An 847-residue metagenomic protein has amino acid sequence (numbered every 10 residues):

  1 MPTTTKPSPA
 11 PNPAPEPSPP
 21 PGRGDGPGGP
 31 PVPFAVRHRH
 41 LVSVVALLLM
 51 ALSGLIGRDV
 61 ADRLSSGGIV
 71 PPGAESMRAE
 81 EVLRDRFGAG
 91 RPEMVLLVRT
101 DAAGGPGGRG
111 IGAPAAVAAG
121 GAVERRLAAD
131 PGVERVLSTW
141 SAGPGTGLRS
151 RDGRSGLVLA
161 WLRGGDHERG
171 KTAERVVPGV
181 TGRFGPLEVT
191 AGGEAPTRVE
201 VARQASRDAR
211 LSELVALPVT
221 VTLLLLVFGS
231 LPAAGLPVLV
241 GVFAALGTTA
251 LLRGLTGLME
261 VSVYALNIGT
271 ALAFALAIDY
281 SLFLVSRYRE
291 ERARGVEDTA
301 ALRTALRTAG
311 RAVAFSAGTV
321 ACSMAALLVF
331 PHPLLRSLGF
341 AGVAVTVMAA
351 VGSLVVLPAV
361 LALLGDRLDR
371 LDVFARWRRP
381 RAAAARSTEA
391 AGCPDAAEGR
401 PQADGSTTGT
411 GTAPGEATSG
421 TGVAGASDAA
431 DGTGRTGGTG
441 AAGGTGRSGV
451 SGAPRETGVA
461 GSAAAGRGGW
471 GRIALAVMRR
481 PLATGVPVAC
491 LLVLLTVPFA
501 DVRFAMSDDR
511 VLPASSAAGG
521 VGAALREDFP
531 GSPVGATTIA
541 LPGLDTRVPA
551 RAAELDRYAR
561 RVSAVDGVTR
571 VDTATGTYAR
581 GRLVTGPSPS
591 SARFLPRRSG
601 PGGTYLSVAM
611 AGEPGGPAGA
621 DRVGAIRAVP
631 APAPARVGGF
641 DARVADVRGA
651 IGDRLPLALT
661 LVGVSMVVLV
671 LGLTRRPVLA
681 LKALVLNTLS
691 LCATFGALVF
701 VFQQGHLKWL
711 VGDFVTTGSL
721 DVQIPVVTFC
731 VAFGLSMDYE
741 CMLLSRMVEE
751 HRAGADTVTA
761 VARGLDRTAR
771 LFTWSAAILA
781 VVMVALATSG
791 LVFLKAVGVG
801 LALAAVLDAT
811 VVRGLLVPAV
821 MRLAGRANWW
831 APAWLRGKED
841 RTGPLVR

Functional and structural regions predicted by a protein language model:
M1-R63, V133, G164-G409, A413-T433 (+2 more regions): Membrane-embedded transmembrane helical bundles of large multi-pass transporters/channels
D25, D101-A115, P144, W377-T388 (+2 more regions): Intrinsically disordered, low-complexity coil segments
L48, L96, A489-C490, T537-A540: Short coil/turn segments at secondary-structure boundaries
S65-G68, S76, A271: Disorder-to-helix initiation segments
G73-P92, G107-A195, D501-W709, S719 (+2 more regions): Structured non-transmembrane domains adjacent to transmembrane bundles in polytopic membrane proteins
P92-G104: Acidic/histidine-rich, surface-exposed loop or edge segments in extracytoplasmic proteins
L97-V98, L159, S286: Short beta-strand segments
T100-D101, W140, P358, T575: Residues that line or immediately flank small-molecule/substrate-binding pockets and catalytic motifs
